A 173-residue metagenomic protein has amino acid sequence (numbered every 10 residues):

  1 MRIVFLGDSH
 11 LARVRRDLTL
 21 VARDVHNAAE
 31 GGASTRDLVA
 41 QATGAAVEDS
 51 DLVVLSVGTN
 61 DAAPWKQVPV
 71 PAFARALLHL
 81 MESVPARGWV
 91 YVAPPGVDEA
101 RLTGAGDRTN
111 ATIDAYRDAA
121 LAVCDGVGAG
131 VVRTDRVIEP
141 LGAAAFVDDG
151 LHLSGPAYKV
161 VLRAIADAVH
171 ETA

Functional and structural regions predicted by a protein language model:
R2-H79, S83, D114: Conserved SGNH/GDSL esterase-like catalytic core that processes O-acyl groups on lipids and polysaccharides
R36-D37, D61-K66, D98-G106, G142-A143: A short acidic, helix-capping loop that chelates divalent metal ions and anchors anionic groups
L38, V147-A173: Histidine-centered active-site loop/cap adjacent to the catalytic His in serine esterases/O-acetyl transfer systems
Q67-P71, A105-N110, F146-G150: Short glycine-enriched, charge-decorated loop/helix-capping segments at active-site entrances that position
V70, A74-L77, R117, G155-A166: Short, amphipathic alpha-helical "lid/cap" segments that border enzyme active or binding sites
L80-V92, A119-V132, A168: A structural motif corresponding to the C-terminal end of an alpha-helix and its immediate exit/capping segment
V90-E99, V132-G142: Mobile beta-alpha loop/short-helix "lid" or hinge segments that flank ligand
E99-T134, G155: Substrate-gating cap/lid alpha-helix
